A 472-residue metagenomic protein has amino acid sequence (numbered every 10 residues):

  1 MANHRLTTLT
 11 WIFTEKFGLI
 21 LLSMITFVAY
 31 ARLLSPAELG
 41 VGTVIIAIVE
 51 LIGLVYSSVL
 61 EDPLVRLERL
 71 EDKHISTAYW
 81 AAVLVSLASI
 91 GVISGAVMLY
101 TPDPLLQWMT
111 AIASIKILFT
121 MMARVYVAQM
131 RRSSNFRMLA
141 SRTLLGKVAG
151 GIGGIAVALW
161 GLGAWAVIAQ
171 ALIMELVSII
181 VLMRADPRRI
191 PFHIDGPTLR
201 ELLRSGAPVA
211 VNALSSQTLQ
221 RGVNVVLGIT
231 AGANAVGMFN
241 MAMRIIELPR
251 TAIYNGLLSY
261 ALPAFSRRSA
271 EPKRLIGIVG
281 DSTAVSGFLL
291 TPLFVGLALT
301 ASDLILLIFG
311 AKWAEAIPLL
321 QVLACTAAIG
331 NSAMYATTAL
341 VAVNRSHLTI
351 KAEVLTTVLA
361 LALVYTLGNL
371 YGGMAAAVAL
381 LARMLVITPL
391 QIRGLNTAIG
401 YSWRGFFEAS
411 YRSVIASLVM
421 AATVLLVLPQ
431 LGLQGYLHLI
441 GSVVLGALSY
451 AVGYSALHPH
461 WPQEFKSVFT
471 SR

Functional and structural regions predicted by a protein language model:
M1, R5, R137, A171 (+4 more regions): Interhelical loop/hinge segments that connect adjacent transmembrane helices in multipass membrane
M1-S23, V65-D72, S76, L105-Q107 (+6 more regions): N-terminal membrane topogenesis motif
A2, L6, P63-D72, L118-T143 (+5 more regions): Membrane-interface junctions at transmembrane-helix termini in multi-pass inner-membrane proteins
L21-M24, Y79-I112, I152, A156-W160 (+3 more regions): Alpha-helical transmembrane segments of multi-pass membrane transport and lipid-handling proteins
E50-G53, S58, A81-R221, L425-L426: Hydrophobic transmembrane helix module of multi-pass membrane transport proteins
L54-D72, R132, A242, I246-L290 (+1 more regions): Helix-loop junctions and terminal segments of transmembrane helices in multi-pass membrane transport/translocation
Q107-S114, R142-R188, E201, S205 (+5 more regions): Hydrophobic alpha-helical transmembrane segments
A422-R472: Membrane-proximal transmembrane or re-entrant/amphipathic helices at the cytosolic face
